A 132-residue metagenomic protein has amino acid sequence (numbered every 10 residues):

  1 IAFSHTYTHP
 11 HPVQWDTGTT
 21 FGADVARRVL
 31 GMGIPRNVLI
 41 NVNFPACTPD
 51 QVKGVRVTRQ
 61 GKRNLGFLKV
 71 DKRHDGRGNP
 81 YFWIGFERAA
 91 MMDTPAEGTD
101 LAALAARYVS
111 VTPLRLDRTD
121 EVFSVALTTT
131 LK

Functional and structural regions predicted by a protein language model:
I1-T17: Glycine-rich phosphate/pyrophosphate-binding loops and their adjacent beta-strand/loop elements at enzyme active sites
W15-K132: Electrostatically charged, flexible surface regions
